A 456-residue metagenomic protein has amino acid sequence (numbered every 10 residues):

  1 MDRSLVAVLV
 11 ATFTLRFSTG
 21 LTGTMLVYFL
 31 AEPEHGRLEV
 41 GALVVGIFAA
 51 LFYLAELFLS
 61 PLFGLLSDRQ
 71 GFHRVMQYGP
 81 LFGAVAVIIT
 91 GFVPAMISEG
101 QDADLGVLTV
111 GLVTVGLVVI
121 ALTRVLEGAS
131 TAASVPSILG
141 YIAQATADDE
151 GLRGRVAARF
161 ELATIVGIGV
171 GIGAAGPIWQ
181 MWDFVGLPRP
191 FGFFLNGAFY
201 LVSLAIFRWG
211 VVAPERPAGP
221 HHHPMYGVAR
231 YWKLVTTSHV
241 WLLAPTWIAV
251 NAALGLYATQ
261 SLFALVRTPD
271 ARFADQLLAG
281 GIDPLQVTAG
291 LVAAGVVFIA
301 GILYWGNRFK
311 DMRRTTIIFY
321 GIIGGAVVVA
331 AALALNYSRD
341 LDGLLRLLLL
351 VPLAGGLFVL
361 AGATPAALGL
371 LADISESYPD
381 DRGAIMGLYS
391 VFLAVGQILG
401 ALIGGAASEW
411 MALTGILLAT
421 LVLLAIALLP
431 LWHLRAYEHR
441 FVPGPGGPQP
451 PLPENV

Functional and structural regions predicted by a protein language model:
M1-D2, A213-P245, P448-V456: Juxtamembrane intracellular "pre-TM" segments in multi-pass secondary transporters
M1-Y53, W241-T246, V250-D275: Helix-loop boundary and gating motifs at the non-cytosolic
Y53-P61, G169, G295-L303, Q397-I398: Residue-level signature of mid-helix packing/kink "hotspots" within the transmembrane helices of 12-pass Major
F58-G71, W179, A300-R314, S408: Helix-to-loop junctions at the C-terminal end of transmembrane segments in multipass secondary transporters
L81-V113, G324-D342: C-terminal ends and interior cores of transmembrane alpha-helices in multi-pass membrane transporters/permeases
T123-T164: Cytoplasmic helix-loop-helix junction between adjacent transmembrane helices in 12-TM secondary transporters
A133-A147, G362-S377: Intracellular juxtamembrane helix-capping segments at the cytosolic ends of symmetry-related transmembrane helices
T316-A367: C-terminal transmembrane helical hairpin of 12-TM major facilitator-type secondary transporters
